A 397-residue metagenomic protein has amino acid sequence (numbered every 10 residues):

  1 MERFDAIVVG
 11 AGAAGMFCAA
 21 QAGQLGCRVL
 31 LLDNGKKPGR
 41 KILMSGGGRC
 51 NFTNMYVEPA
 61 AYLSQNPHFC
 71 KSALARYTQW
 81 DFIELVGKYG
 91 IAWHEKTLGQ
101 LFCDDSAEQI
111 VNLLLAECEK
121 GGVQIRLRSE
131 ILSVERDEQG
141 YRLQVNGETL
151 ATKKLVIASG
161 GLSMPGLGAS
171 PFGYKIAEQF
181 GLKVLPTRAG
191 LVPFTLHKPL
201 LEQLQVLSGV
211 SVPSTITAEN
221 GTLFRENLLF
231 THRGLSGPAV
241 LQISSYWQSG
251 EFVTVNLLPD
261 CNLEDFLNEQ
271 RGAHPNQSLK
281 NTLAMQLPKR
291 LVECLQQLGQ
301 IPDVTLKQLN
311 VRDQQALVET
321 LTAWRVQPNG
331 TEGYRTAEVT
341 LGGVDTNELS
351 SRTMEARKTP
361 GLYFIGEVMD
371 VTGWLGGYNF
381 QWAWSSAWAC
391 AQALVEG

Functional and structural regions predicted by a protein language model:
E2-F4, V145-K154, L223-R225: Core beta-strand elements of the Rossmann-like FAD/NAD(P) dinucleotide-binding domain in flavoenzyme oxidoreductases
F4-L31, C390-V395: N-terminal Rossmann-like FAD-binding beta1-loop-alpha1 element of flavoenzymes
I7-V9, I131, L150-G166, A177-E178 (+1 more regions): Short hydrophobic core segments
G23-G47: Glycine-rich FAD pyrophosphate-binding loop
K36-P38, L43-M44, F52-P59, A92 (+2 more regions): An anion/pyrophosphate-binding glycine-rich loop and adjacent beta-alpha core in soluble alpha-beta enzymes
R49-E95: Glycine-rich active-site loop/strand segments that organize a redox cofactor
L127, E293-T372: A glycine-rich dinucleotide-binding beta-alpha-beta segment and adjacent secondary-structure elements that constitute
L127-G140: A conserved short coil-to-beta-strand element within the FAD-binding core of flavoproteins
